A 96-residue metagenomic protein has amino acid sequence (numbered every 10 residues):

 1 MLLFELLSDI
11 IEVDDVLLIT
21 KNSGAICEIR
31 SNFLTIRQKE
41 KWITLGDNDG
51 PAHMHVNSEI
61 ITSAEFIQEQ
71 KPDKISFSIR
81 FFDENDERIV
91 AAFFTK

Functional and structural regions predicted by a protein language model:
M1-S58, T62-A64, E69: N-terminal recruitment modules of adaptor/scaffold proteins
L6, I10, A64-K96: Acidic, Ser/Thr- and proline-rich intrinsically disordered linker/docking segments of eukaryotic scaffolds
